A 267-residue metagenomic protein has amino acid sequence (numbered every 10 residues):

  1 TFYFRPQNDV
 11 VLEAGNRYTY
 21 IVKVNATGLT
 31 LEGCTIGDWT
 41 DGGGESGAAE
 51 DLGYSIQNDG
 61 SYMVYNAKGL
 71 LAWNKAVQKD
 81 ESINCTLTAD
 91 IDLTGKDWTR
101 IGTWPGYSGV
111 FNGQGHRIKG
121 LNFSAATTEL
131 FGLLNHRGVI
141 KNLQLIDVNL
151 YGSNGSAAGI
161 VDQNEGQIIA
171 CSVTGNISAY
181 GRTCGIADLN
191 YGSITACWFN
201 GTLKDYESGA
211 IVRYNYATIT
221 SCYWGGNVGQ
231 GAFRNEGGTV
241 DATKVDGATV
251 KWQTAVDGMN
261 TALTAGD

Functional and structural regions predicted by a protein language model:
T1-L52: Extracytoplasmic cysteine-anchoring/structural motifs
A49-D267: Surface-exposed repetitive/solenoidal architectures
